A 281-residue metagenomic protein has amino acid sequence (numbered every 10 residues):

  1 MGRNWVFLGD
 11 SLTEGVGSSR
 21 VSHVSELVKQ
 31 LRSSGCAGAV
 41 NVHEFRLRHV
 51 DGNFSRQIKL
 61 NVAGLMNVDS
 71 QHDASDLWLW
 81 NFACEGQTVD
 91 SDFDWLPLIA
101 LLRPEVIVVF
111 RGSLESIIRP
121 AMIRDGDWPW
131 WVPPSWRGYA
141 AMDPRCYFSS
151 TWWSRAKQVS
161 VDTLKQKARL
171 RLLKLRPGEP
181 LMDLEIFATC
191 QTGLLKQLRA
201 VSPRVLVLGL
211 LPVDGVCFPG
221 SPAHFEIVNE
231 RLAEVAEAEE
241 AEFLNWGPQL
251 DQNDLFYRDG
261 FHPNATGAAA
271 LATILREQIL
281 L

Functional and structural regions predicted by a protein language model:
M1-A83, F93-I107, A269: Serine-esterase "nucleophile elbow" of acetyl-processing enzymes
S11-S18, A83-T88, E115, P212-P219: Short histidine/acidic/glycine/proline-rich micro-motifs that form metal- and phosphate-coordinating active-site loops
S22, Q87, I227: Short alpha-helical
K59-L60, G86-T88, P222-A223: A short linear-motif detector with a strong N-terminal bias
A74-S75, S91-L281: Alpha-helical cap/lid subdomain in secreted, periplasmic, or secretory-pathway luminal O-acyl-processing enzymes
